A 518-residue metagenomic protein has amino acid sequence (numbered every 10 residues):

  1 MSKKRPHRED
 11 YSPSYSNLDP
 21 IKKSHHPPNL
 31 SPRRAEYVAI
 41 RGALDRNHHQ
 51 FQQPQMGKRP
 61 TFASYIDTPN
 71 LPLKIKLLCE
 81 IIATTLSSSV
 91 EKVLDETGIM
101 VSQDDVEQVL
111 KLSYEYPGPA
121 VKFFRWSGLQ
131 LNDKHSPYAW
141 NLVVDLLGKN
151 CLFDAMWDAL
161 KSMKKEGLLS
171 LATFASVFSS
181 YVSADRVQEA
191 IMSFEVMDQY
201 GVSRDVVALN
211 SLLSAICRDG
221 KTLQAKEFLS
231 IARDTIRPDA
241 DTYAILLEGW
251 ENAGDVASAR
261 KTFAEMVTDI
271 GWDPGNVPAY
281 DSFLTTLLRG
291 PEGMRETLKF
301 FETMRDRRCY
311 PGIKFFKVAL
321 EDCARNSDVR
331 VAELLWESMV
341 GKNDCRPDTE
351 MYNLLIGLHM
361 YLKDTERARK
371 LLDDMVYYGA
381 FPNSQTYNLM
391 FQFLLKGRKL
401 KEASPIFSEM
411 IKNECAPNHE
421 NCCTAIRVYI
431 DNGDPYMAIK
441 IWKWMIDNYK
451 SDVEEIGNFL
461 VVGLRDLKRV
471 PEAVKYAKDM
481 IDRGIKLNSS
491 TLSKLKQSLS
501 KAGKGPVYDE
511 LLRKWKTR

Functional and structural regions predicted by a protein language model:
M1-S176, Y181-M192, V196-Y200, V207-N210 (+6 more regions): N-terminal targeting peptides
S102-V106, S136, W140, M156 (+28 more regions): Pentatricopeptide repeat
F123, A159, S193, F228 (+8 more regions): Alpha-helical solenoid repeat scaffolds, predominantly canonical TPR units
W126, S162, V196, S230-I231 (+8 more regions): The canonical alpha-helical register within tetratricopeptide repeats
L131-N132, E166-G167, G201, G220 (+10 more regions): Inter-helix linker motif
C151, D185, G220, G254 (+7 more regions): Residue-level detector of the short coil/turn that links helix A to helix B within each tetratricopeptide repeat
F459, G463-R518: C-terminal interaction modules of eukaryotic adaptor/scaffold proteins
